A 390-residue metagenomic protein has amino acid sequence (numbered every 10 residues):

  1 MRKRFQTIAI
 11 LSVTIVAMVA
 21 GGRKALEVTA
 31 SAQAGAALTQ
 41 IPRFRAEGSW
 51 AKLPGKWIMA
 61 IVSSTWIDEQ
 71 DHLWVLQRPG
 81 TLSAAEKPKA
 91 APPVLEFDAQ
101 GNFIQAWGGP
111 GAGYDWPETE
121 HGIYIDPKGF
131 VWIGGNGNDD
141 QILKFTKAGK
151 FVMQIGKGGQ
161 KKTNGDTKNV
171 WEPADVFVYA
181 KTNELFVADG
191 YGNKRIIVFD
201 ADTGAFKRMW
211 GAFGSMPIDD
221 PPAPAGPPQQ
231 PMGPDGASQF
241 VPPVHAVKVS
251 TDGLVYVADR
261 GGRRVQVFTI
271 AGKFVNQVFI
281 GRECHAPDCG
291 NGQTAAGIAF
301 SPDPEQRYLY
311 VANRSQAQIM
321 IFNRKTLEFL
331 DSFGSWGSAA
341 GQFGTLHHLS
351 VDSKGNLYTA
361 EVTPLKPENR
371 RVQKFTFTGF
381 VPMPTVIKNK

Functional and structural regions predicted by a protein language model:
M1-K3: N-terminal secretory signal peptides that target proteins for export/translocation
Q6-I8, I15-K390: Eukaryotic scaffold repeat domains enriched in small/polar residues
